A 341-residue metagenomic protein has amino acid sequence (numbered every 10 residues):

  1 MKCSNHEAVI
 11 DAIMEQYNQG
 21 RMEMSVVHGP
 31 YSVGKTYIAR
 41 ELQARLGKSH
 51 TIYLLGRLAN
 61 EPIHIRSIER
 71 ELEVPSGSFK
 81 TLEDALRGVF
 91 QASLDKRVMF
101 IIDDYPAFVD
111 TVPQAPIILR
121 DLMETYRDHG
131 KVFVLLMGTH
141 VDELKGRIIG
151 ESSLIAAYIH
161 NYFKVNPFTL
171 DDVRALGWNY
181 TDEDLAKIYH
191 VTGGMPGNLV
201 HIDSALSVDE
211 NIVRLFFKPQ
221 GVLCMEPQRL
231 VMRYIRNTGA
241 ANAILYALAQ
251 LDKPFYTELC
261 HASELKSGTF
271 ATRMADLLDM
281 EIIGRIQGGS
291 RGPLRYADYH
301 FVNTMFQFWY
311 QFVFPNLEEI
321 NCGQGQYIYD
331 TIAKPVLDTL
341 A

Functional and structural regions predicted by a protein language model:
M1-M14: N-terminal pre-P-loop "Q-motif" helix
R21-R40: Walker A/P-loop nucleotide-binding motif
G29, A107-T111, A115, L119-S152: Sensor-1/coupling segment of RecA-like P-loop NTPase cores
K48-I52, R57-G77, F308: Conserved NTP-binding/hydrolysis module of P-loop NTPases
D103-Y105: Walker B catalytic acidic pair
I159-L185: Conserved small helical "lid"/interfacial subdomain of P-loop NTPases
D182-A186, H190-H201: The conserved phosphate-sensing helix
N198, I202-S204, V208-A341: Accessory nucleic acid-recognition modules appended to NTPase machines
